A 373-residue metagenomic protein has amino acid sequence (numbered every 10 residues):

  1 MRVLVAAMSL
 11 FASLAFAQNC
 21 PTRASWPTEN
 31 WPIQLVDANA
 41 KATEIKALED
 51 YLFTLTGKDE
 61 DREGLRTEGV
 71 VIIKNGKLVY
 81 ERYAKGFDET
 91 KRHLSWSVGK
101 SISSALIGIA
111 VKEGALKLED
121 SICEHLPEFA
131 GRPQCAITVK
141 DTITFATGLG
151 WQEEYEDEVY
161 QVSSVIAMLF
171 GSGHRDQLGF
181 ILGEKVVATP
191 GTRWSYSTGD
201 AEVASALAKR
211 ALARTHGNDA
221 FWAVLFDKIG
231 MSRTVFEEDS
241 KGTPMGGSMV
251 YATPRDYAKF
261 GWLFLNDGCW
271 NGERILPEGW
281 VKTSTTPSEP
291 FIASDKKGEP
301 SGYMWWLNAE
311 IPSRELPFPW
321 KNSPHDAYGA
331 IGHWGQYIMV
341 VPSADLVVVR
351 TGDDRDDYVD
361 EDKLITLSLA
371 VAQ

Functional and structural regions predicted by a protein language model:
S13-D88, V111-L116, D176-L182, L367-Q373: N-terminal leader/targeting segments and the immediately adjacent pre-domain N-terminus
D61-G69, A84-E128, P133-I137, T189-Y196 (+1 more regions): Short active-site loop at a secondary-structure junction that contains or immediately precedes the catalytic residue(s)
G76, L94-E119, T142, A204-A208 (+1 more regions): Active-site SXXK
E89-T90, E154-T243, S248: Catalytic-site signature segments of enzymes, centered on catalytic residues
L94, K112-E154, G183, L212-S248 (+2 more regions): Active-site helix/loop module of the DD-peptidase/beta-lactamase fold, centered on the serine-lysine SxxK catalytic
D200-A208, S248-C269, Q336-G352: Active-site-proximal alpha-helical segments within enzyme catalytic domains
M231-E238, T286-V347: Active-site Gly/Thr loop motif
A327-Q373: Structured C-terminal helix/loop/strand segments within mature extracytoplasmic catalytic/sensor domains
